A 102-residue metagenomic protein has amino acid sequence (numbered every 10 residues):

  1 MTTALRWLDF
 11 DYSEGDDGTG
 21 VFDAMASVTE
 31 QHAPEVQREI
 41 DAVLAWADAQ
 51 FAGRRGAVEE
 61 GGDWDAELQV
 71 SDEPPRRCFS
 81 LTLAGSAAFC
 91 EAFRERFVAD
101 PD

Functional and structural regions predicted by a protein language model:
M1-S13, R94-F97: Low-complexity, Ser/Thr/Pro-rich intrinsically disordered segments found in N-terminal tails, propeptides, targeting
R6-V58: The feature represents the first ordered module of a protein
R38-A87: Amphipathic protein-protein interaction modules
S86, C90-D102: Mixed-charge, glycine-accented linear interaction segment located at domain edges/termini
